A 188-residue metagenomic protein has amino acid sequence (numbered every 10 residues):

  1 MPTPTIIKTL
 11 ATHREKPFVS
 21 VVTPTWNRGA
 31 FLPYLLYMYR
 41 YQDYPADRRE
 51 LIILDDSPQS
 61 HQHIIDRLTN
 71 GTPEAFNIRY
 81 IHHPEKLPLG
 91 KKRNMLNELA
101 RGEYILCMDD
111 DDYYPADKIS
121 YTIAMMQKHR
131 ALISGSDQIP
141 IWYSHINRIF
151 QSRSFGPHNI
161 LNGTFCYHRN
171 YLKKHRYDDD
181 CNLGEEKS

Functional and structural regions predicted by a protein language model:
M1-Y41: N-proximal low-complexity "stem/linker" segments adjacent to membrane-targeting elements
P17-S20, E50, S188: Cell-envelope/extracellular polymer assembly enzymes that use nucleotide-activated donors
Y37-H82: Acidic donor-binding segment of Leloir-type glycosyltransferases
H83-A100: Glycine-rich, basic loop-to-helix element that forms the pyrophosphate-binding segment of sugar-nucleotide handling
I105: Short aromatic/hydrophobic "clamp" motif used to bind/position activated sugar donors
K118-R148: Conserved donor NDP-sugar-binding/catalytic core segment of glycosyltransferases
L132-S134, N147-Y167: A recurrent flexible, glycine/aromatic-enriched loop bordering the glycosyltransferase active site that acts as
N182-S188: Acidic donor-binding loop at a coil-to-helix junction in glycosyltransferase catalytic cores that engages
